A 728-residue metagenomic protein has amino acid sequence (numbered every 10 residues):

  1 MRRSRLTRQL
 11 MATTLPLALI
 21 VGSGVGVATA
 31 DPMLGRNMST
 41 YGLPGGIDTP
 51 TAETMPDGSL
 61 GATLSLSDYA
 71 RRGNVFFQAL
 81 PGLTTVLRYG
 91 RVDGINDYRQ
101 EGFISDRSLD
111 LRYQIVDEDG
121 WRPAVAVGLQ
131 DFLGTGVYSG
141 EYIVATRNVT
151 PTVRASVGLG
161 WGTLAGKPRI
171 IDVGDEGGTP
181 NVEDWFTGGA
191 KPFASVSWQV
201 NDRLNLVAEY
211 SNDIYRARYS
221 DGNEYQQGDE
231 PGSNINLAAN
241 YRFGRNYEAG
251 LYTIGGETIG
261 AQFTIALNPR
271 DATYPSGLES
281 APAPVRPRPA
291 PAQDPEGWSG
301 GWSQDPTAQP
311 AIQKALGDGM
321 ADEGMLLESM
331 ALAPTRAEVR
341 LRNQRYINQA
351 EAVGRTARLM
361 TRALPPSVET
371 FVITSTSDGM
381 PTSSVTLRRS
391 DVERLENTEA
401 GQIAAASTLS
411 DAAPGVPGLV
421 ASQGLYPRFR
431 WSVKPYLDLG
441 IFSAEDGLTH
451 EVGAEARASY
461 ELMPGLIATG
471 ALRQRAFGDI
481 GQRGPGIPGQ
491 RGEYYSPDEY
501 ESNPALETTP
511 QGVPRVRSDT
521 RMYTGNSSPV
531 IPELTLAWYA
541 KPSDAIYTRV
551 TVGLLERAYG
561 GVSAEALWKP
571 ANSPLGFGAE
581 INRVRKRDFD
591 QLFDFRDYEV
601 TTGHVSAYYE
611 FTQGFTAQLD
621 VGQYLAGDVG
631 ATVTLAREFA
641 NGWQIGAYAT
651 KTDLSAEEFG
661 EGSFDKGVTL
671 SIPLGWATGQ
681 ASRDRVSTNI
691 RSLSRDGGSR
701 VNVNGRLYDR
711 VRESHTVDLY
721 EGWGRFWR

Functional and structural regions predicted by a protein language model:
A28-V137, V149-V153, W161-L164, G174 (+13 more regions): Transmembrane beta-barrel domains of Gram-negative outer membranes and organellar outer membranes
P32-M33, E176-P180, D184, R218 (+8 more regions): Flexible, glycine-rich linker and terminal segments associated with outer-membrane beta-barrel/transport systems
P50, D97-E101, Y138-Y142, K167-G174 (+9 more regions): Outer-membrane beta-barrel translocator domains and adjoining extracellular loop/strand segments of Gram-negative
P56, S67-G73, F103-L109, V137-E141 (+11 more regions): Residues that define the transmembrane beta-barrel architecture of outer-membrane proteins
G61-T63, N74, T84-V86, A124-G128 (+18 more regions): Residue-level detector of the transmembrane beta-barrel scaffold of outer-membrane proteins
N74, D110-R112, V144, S195-S197 (+8 more regions): Outer-membrane beta-barrel architecture
A79-P81, R112-D119, T146-P151, V200-D202 (+9 more regions): Outer-membrane beta-barrel proteins
T152-N236, W431, L437, T469-G470 (+7 more regions): Outer-membrane beta-barrel transmembrane domain signature
